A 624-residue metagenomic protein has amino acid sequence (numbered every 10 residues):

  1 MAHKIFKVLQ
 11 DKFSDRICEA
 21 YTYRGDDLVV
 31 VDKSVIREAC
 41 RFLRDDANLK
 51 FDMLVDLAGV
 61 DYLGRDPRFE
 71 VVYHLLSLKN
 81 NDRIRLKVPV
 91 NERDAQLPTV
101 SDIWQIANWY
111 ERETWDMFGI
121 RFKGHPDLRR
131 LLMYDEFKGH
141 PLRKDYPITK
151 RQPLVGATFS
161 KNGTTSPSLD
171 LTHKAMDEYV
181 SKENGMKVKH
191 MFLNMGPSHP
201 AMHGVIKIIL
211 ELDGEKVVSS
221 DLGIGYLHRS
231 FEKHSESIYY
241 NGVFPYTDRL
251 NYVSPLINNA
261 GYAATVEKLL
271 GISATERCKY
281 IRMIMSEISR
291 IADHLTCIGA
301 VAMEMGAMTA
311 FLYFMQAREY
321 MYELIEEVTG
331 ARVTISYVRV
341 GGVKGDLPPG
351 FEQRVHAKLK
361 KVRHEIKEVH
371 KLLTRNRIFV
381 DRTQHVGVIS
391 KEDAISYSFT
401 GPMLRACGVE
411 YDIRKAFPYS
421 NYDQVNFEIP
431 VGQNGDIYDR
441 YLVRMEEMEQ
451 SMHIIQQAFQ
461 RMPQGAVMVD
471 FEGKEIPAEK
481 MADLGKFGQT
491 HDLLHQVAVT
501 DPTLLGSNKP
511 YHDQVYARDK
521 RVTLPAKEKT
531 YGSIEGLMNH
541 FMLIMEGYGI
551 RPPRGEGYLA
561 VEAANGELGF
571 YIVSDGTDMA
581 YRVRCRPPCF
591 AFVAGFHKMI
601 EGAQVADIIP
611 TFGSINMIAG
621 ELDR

Functional and structural regions predicted by a protein language model:
M1-S219, R375, F379-V386, D393 (+5 more regions): Terminal low-complexity/charged segments
F159-R624: Metal/cofactor-centered catalytic core regions of large enzymes
